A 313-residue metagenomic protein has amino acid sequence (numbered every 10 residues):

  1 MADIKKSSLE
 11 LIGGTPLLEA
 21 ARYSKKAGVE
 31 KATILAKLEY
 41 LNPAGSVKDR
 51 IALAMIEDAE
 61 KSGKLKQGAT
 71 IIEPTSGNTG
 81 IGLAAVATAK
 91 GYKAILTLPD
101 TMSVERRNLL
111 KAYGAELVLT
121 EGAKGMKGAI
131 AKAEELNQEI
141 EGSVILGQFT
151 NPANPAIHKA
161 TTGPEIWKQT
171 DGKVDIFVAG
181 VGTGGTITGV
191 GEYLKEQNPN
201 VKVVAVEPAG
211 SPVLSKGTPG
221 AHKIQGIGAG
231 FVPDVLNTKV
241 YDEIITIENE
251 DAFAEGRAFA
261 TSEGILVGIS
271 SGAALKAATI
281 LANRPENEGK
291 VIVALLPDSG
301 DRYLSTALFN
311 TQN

Functional and structural regions predicted by a protein language model:
M1-N313: PLP-dependent amino-acid enzyme catalytic core
